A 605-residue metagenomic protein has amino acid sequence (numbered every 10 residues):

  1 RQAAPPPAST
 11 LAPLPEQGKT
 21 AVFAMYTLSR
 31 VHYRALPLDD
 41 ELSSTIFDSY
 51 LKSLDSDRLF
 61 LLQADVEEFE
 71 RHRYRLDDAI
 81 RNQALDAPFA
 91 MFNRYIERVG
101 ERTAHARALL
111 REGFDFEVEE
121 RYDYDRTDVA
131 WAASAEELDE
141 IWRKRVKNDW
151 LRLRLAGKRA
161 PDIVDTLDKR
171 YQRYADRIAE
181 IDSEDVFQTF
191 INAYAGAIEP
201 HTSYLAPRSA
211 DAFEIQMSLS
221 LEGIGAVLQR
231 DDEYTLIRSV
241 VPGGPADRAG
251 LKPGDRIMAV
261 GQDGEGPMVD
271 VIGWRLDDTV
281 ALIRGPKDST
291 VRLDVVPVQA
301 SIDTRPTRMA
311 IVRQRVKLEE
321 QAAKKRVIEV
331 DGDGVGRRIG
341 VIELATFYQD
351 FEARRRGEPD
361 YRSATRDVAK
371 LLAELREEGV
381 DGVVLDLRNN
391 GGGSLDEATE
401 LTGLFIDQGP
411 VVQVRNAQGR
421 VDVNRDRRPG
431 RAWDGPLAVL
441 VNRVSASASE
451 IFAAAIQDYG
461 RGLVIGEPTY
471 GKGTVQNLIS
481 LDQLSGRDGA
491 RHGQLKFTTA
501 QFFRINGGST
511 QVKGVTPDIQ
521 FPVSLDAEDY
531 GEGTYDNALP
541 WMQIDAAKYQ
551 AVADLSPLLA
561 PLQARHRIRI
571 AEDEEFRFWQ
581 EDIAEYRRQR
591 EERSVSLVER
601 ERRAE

Functional and structural regions predicted by a protein language model:
A3-S9, A21-Y33, R71-R75, K169-R173 (+1 more regions): Acidic/histidine-rich, surface-exposed loop or edge segments in extracytoplasmic proteins
A8, A12-P13, S29-D39, D176-S183 (+5 more regions): Cleft-lining beta-strand/loop regions that shape enzyme active-site pockets
M25-R34, L38, F47-L59, Y74-L85 (+16 more regions): Sec-exported extracytoplasmic/periplasmic mature domains
L38-Y124, D168, A175-R230, T290-R292 (+1 more regions): Extended, small/polar residue-biased N-terminal targeting/export presequences and adjacent propeptide/linker tracts
K52, Y74, N93, E97-A104 (+5 more regions): PDZ/PDZ-like domain segments forming the peptide/carboxylate-binding groove, activating on the N-terminal beta-strands
E67-D165, D545-Y549, E572, E592-V595 (+1 more regions): A sensor for short, sequence-defined functional sites
K158-K169, I505, S509-E605: Conserved functional hotspot residues or short segments at active or partner-binding sites across diverse domains
A448, G460, I465-E532: Polar, glycine-rich mid-to-C-terminal structural blocks that act as macromolecule-binding/assembly scaffolds
